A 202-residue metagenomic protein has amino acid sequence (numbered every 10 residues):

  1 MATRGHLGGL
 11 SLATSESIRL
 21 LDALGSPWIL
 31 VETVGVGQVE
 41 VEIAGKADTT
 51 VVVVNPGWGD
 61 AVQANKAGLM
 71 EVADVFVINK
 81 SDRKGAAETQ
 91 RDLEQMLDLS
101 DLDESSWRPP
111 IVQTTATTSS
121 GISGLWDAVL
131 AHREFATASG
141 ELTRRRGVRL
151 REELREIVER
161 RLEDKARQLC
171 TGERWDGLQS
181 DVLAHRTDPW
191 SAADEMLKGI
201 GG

Functional and structural regions predicted by a protein language model:
M1-V39, K46-V53, A61: Nucleotide-state-sensitive switch-loop elements of NTP-binding domains
T3-G5, G35-G37, P56-D60, S81-K84 (+1 more regions): Conserved nucleotide-binding/hydrolysis micro-motifs of P-loop NTPases
G9-A13, E42-G45, A64, E88-R91 (+1 more regions): Generic recognition of short, well-ordered alpha-helical segments
T14, E32, L69, N79 (+2 more regions): Residue-level signature of catalytic and energy-coupling elements of molecular machines, predominantly ATP/GTP-dependent
S15, R19-D22, A44, D48 (+7 more regions): Signal for well-folded cores of large energy- and translation-related assemblies
R19-G25, E42-A47, A67-E71, A87 (+1 more regions): Conserved catalytic network of the ASCE P-loop NTPase/AAA+ motor domain
V72-V75, S81-S139: Canonical P-loop GTPase G-domain recognition
Q113, G124-G201: Long, well-ordered amphipathic alpha-helical subdomains in the mid-to-C-terminal portions of large enzyme subunits
